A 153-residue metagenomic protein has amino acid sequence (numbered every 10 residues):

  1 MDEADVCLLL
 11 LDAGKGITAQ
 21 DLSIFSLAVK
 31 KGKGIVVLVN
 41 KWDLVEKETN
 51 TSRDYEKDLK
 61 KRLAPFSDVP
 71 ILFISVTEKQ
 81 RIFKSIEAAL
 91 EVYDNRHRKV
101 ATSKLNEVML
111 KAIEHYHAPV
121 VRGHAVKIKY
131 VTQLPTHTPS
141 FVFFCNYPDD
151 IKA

Functional and structural regions predicted by a protein language model:
D2-L9, K15-A153: C-terminal-of-GTPase-core extension/linker across diverse P-loop GTPases
